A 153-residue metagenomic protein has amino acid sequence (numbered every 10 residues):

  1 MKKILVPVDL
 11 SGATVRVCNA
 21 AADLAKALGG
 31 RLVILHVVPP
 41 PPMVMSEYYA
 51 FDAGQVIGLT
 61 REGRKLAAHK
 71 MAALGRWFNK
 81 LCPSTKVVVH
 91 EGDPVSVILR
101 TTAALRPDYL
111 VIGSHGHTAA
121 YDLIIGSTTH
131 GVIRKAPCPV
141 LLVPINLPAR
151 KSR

Functional and structural regions predicted by a protein language model:
K2-G54: Small/aliphatic-rich secondary-structure junction motif
V17, V44-E47, L99-R100, D122-I124 (+1 more regions): Short, well-ordered secondary-structure micro-motifs
D23, A27, G75-L110, L147-R153: Structural beta-alpha unit
V33-L35, K86-H90, L141: General small-molecule cofactor/ligand-binding pocket signal
Y49-A53, A104-L105, T128-T129: Short, hinge-like loop/turn segments at secondary-structure boundaries
A53-H69: A short acidic, glycine-rich active-site loop that binds or catalyzes chemistry on phosphate/adenosine moieties
Y109-G131, I145, A149-R153: Glycine-rich, Arg-bearing micro-motifs that act as flexible, cationic patches
